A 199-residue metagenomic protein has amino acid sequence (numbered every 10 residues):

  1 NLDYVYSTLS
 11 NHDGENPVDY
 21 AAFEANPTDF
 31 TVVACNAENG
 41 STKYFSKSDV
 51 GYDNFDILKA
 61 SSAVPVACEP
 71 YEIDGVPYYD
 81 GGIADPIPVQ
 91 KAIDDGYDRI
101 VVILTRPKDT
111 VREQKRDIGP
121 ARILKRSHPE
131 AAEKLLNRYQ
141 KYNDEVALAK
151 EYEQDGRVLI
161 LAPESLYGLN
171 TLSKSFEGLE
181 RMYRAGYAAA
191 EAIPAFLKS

Functional and structural regions predicted by a protein language model:
N1-S199: Patatin-like phospholipase
